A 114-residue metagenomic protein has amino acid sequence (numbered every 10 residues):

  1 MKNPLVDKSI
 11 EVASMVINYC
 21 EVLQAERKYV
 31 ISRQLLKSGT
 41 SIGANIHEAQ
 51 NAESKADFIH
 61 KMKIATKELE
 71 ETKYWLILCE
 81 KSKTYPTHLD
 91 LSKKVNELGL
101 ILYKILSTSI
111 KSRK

Functional and structural regions predicted by a protein language model:
M1-E48, A52-K114: Short, C-terminally biased terminal segments at protein or domain edges
